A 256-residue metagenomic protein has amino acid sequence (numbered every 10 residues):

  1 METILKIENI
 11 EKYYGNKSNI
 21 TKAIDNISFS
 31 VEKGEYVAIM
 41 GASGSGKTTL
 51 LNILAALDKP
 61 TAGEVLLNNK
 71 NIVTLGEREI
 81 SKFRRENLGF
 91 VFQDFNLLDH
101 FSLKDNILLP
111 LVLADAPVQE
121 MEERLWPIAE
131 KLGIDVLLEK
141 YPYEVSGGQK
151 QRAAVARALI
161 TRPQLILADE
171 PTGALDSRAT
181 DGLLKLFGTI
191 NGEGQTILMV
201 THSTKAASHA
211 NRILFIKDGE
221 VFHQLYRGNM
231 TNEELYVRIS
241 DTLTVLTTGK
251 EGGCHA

Functional and structural regions predicted by a protein language model:
A55: Helix-to-loop junction immediately C-terminal to a conserved catalytic motif
G63-N71: Conserved ABC transporter NBD signature motif
F101-L109: Short coil-to-helix segment of the ABC ATPase nucleotide-binding domain corresponding to the Q-loop/switch region
Y141-V145, Q149-Q151: Conserved ABC ATPase signature
I160-Q164: A short, proline-enriched helix->beta-strand linker immediately N-terminal to the Walker B motif in ABC-type P-loop
I166-D169: Catalytic Walker B motif of ABC-type/P-loop ATPase nucleotide-binding domains
E220-T244: Conserved beta-strand-loop-alpha-helix hinge in the C-terminal portion of ABC ATPase nucleotide-binding domains
